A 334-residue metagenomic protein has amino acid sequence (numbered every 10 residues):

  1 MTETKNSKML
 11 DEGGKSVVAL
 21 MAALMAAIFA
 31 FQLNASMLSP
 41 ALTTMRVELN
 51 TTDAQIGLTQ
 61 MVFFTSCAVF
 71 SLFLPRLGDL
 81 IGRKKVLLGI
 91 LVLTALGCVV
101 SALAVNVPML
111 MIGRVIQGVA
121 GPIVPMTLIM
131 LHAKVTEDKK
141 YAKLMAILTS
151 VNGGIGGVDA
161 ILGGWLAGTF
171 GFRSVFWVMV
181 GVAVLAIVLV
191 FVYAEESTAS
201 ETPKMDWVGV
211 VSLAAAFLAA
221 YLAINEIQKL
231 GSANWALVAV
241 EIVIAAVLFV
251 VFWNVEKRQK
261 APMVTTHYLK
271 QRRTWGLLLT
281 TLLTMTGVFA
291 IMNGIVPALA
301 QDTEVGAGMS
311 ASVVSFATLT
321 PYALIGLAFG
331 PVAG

Functional and structural regions predicted by a protein language model:
M1-L33, V47, Q259: Cytosolic juxtamembrane N-terminal segment immediately preceding the first transmembrane helix of multi-pass
V17-Q32, L38-P40, D53, A236 (+1 more regions): 12-transmembrane solute porter fold
E48-N50, G82, L103-M109, G171: Helix-breaking motifs and short loop linkers at transmembrane-helix boundaries and internal kinks in secondary membrane
M61-P75, P125-I129, F316-F329: Central cavity-lining transmembrane alpha-helices of secondary-active solute carriers, predominantly the Major
V69-V105: Conserved MFS/SLC helix-loop-helix module at the cytosolic interface between two early adjacent transmembrane helices
G97-V100, P108-Q117: Paired small-residue
V115-S150: Cytoplasmic helix-loop-helix junction between adjacent transmembrane helices in 12-TM secondary transporters
G168-T280: Hydrophobic transmembrane-helix bundles of small-molecule transporters
